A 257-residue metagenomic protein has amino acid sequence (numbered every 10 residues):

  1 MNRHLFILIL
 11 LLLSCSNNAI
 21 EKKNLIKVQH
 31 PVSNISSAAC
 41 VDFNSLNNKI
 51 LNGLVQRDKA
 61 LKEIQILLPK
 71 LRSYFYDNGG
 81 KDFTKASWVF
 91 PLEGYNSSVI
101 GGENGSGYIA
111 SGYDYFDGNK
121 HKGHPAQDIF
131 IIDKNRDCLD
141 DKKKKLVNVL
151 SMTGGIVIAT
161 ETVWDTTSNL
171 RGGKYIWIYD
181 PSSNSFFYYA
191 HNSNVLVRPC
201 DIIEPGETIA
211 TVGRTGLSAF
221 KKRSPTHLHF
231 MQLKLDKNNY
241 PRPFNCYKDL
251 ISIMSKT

Functional and structural regions predicted by a protein language model:
H4-L13: Sec-dependent N-terminal signal peptides
C15-N148, D249-T257: Polar/charged, compositionally biased leader and regulatory segments
G118, C138-D141, D165-L170, A219-S224: Short consensus segments that form the blades of beta-propeller domains, in both extracellular/periplasmic
P125, K143-L146, L150-L196, T226-H227: Zn2+-dependent peptidoglycan hydrolase active-site motif and core
Q127-D141, S185, A190-N192, Q232-P241: Small beta-barrel nucleic-acid-binding modules, principally OB-folds
N135-R136, V163-T166, S183-S185, N194-L196 (+3 more regions): Solvent-exposed loop/turn segments at secondary-structure junctions within structured extracellular/periplasmic domains
N169-I178, D201-T257: Conserved, short, structured surface segments that act as functional micro-motifs
